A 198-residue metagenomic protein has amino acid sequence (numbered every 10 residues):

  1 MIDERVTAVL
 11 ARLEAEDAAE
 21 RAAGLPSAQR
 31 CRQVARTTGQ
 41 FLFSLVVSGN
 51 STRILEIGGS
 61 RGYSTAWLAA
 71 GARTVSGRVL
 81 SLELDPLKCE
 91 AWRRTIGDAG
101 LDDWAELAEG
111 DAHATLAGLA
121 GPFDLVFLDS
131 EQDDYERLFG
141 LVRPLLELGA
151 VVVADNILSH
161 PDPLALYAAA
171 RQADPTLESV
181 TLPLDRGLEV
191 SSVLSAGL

Functional and structural regions predicted by a protein language model:
M1-L125, Q132-V153, I157-L198: A short alpha-helical cap/connector motif
